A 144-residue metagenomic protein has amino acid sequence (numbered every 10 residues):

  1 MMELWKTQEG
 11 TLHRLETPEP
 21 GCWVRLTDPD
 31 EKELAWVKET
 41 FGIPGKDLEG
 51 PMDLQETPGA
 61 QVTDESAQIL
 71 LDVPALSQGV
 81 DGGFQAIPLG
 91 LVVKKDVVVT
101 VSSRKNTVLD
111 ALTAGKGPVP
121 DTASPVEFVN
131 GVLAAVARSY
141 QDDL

Functional and structural regions predicted by a protein language model:
M1-L144: Peripheral, non-transmembrane regulatory/ligand-interaction domains of membrane transport proteins
